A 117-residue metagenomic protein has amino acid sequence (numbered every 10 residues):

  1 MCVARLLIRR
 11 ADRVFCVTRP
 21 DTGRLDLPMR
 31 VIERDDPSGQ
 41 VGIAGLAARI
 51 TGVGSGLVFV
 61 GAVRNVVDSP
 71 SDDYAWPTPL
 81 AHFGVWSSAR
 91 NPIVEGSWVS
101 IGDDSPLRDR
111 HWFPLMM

Functional and structural regions predicted by a protein language model:
M1-M29: N-terminal strand-loop-strand
T18, P37-G39, S69-S71, W98 (+1 more regions): Generic alpha-helix signal with a bias toward terminal, lower-confidence helices and secondary-structure junctions
D21-L25, P79-M117: Nudix hydrolase/Nudix homology domain
P28-S38: Short, contiguous acidic and Ser/Thr-rich linear segments
R30-V31, G42, V60-R64: Glycine-centered structural positions embedded in regular secondary structure
A48-N91: Active-site segment of metal-dependent pyrophosphate-handling enzymes, primarily the Nudix hydrolase catalytic core
